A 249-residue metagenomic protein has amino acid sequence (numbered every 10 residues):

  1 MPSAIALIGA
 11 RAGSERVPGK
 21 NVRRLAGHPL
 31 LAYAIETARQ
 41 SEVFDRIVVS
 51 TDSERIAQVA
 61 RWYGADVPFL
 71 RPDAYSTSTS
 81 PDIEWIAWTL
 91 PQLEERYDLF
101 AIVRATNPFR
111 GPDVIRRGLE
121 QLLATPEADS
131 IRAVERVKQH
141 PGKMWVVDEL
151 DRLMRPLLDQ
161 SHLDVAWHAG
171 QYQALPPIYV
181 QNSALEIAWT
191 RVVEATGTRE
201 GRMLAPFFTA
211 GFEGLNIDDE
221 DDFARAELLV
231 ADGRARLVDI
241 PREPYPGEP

Functional and structural regions predicted by a protein language model:
S3-S50: N-terminal glycine-rich phosphate-binding loop and ensuing alpha1 helix
R11, R104, E135: Histidine-centered beta-alpha loop that forms part of the nucleotide-sugar donor binding/catalytic region in diverse
V43-V48, D129, F212-G214: Short active-site oxyanion
F44, E95-Y97, T125-A128: Short, high-confidence coil segments that cap the C-terminus of an alpha-helix and link into the following beta-strand
E54-A101, F109-E120, L163: Short phosphate-binding loop-to-helix
E84, P108-R202, F208-T209: Conserved core of the sugar-phosphate nucleotidyltransferase
P176-P249: Conserved alpha/beta core of the MobA/IspD/sugar-nucleotide pyrophosphorylase nucleotidyltransferase superfamily
